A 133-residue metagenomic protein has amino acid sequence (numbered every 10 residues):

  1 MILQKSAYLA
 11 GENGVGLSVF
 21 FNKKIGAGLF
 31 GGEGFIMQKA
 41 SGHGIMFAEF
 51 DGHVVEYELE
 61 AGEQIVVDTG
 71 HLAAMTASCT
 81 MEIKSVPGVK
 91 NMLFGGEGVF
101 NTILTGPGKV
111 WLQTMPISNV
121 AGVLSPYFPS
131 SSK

Functional and structural regions predicted by a protein language model:
M1-K133: Composition-driven recognition of glycine/serine/threonine/acidic- and proline-rich low-complexity segments and repeats
